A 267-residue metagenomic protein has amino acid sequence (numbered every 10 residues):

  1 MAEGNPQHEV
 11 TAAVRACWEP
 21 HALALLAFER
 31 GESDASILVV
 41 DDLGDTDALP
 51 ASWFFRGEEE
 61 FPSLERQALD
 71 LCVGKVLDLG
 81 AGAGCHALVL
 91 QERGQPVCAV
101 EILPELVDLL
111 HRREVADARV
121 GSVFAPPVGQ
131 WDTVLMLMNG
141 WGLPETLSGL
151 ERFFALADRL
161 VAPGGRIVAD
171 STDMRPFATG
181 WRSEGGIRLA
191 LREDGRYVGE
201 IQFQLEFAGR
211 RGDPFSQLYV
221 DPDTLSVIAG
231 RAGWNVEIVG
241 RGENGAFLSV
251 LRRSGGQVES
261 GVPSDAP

Functional and structural regions predicted by a protein language model:
A2-L71: S-adenosyl-L-methionine
T11-A12, A16-E19, L23-E29, P163-T224: SAM-dependent methyltransferase
V73-G82: Conserved class I S-adenosyl-L-methionine
A83-G94: Conserved SAM-binding loop of SAM-dependent methyltransferases across substrates and taxa, primarily the Class I
L103-P104: Conserved SAM/SAH-binding beta-strand->alpha-helix loop
E114-F124: Conserved SAM-binding strand-loop segment of SAM-dependent methyltransferases
W131-E151: A short SAM/SAH-binding and catalytic strip from SAM-dependent methyltransferases
L150-P163: A short glycine-rich, Lys/Arg-flanked "PGG" loop and its adjoining helix->strand segment in the class I
